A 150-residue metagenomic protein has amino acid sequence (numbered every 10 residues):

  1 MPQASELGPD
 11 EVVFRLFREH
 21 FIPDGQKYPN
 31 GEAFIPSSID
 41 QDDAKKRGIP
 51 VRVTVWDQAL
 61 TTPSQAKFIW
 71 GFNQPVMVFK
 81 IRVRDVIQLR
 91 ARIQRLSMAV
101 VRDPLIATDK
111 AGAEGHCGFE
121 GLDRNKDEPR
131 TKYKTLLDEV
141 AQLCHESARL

Functional and structural regions predicted by a protein language model:
M1-V13, Y28-N30, S37-V53, A59-L150: Conserved NAD+-utilizing ADP-ribose enzyme module
F17-I22: Contiguous, amphipathic alpha-helical segments that mediate oligomerization or scaffolding in large protein assemblies
D24-Q26: Short, solvent-exposed loop/turn elements at domain surfaces
